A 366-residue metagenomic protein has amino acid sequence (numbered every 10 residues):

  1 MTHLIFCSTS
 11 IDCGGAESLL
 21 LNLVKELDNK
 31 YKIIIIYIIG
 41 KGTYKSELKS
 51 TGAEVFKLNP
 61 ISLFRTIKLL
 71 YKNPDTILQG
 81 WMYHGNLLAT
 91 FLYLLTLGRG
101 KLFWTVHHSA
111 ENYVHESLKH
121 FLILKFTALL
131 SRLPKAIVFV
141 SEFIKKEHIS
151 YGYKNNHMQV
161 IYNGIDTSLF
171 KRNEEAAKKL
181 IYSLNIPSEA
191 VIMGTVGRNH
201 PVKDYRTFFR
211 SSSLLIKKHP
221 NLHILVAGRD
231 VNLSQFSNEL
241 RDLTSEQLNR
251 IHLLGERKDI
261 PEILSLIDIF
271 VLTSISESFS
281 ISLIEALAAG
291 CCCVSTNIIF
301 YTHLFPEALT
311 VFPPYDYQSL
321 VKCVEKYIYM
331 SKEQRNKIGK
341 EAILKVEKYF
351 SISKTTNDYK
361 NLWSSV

Functional and structural regions predicted by a protein language model:
F6-I61, I144, Y151, N232: N-terminal strand-loop element at the rim of the active site of nucleotide-sugar-dependent glycosyltransferases
G14-K25, V191, T195-L214, Q318: A conserved mid-protein helix/loop that constitutes part of the nucleotide-sugar donor-binding site
Y37, C292-S295: Short hydrophobic beta-strand element within catalytic cores of glycosyltransferases and related nucleotide-activated
K41-K49, L225-N249: Short, structured helix-loop element that forms part of the nucleotide-activated donor/catalytic region
G80-L88, V106: Short His-centered aromatic/hydrophobic patch
L133-M158, I165-L169: A short, active-site helix/loop in glycosyltransferases that binds the activated sugar's phosphate group
E256, I275: Aromatic "clamp/platform" in nucleotide-sugar-dependent glycosyltransferases that forms part of the donor/acceptor
L309-Q318, Y327-K332: Conserved acidic donor-binding segment of nucleotide-sugar-dependent glycosyltransferases
